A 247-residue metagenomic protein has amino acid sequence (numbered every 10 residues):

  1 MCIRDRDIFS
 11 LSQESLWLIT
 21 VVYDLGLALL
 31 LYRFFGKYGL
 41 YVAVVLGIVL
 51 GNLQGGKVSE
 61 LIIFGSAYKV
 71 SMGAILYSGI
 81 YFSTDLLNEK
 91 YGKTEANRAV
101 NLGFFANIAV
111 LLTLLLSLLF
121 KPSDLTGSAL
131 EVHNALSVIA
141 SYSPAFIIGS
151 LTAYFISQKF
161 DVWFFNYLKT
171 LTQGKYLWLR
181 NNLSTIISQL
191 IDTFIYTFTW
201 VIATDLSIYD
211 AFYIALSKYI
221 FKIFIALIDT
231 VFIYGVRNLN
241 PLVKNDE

Functional and structural regions predicted by a protein language model:
M1-D5: Conserved small/polar residues in nucleotide/adenosyl-binding loops
D7-T20, A67-G79: Structural signature of hydrophobic alpha-helical transmembrane segments
L18-R33, D161: N-terminal signal-anchor/start-transfer transmembrane helix
A43-E60, G73-Y81, V110-L115: A generic, lipid-embedded transmembrane alpha helix
N101, F105-G127, Y154, Q158: Transmembrane alpha-helix/helix-exit interface in multi-pass inner-membrane proteins
S117-A145: Membrane-interface interhelical connector segments
S137-A145, G149-S157, Y167-T172, R180 (+1 more regions): Membrane-embedded alpha-helical bundles of multi-pass transporters/translocases, especially carrier/permease families
L171-L190: Internal alpha-helical transmembrane segments of multi-pass membrane proteins
